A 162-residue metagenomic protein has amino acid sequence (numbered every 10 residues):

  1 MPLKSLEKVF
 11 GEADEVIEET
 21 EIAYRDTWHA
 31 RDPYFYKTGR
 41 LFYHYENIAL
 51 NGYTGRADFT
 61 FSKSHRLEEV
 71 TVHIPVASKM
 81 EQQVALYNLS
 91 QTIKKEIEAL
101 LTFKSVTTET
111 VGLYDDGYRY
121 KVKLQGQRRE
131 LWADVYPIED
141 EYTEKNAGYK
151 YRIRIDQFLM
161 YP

Functional and structural regions predicted by a protein language model:
M1-K63: N-terminal leader/targeting segments
K4, K8, K79, V84 (+5 more regions): Polar/charged alpha-helical tracts
K8, V16-T20, S64, A99 (+3 more regions): Intrinsic disorder/low-complexity segments enriched in polar/small residues
D14, E21, W28-R31, Q82-Y87 (+2 more regions): Surface-exposed beta-strand edges and their flanking turn/coil or helix-capping segments
D26-A30, Y36-E46, G112-L113, Y118-G126 (+1 more regions): Generic recognition of long tandem-repeat/solenoid scaffolds
T27, R31-D32, D58, T107-V111 (+2 more regions): Short amphipathic beta-strand and strand-loop transition segments with alternating hydrophobic
E46-Y118: Long, charged/polar, surface-exposed segments that mediate recognition or autoinhibition
V72, Y118-P162: An acidic-aromatic pocket/loop used at catalytic or ligand-binding sites
